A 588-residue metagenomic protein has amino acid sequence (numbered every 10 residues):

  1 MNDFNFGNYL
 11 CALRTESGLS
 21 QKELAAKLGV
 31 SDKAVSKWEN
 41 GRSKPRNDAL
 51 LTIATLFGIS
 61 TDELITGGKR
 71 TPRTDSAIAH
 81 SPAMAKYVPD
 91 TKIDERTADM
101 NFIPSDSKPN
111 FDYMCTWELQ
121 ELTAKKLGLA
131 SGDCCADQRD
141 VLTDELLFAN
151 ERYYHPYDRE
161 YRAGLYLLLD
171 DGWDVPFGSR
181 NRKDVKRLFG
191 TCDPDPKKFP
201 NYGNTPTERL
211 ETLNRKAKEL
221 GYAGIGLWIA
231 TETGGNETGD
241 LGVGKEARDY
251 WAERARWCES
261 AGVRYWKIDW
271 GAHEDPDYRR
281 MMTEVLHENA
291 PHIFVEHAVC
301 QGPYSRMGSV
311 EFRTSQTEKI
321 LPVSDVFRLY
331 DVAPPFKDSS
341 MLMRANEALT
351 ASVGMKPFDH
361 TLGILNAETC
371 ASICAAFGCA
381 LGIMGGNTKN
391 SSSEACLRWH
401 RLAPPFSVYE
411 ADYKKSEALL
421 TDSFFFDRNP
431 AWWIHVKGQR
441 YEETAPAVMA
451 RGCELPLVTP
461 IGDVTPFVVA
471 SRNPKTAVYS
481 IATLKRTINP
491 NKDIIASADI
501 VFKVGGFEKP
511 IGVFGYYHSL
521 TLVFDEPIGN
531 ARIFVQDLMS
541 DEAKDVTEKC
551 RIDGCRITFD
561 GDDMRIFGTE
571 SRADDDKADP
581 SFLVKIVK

Functional and structural regions predicted by a protein language model:
M1-E16: A short, Lys/Arg-rich alpha-helix, primarily the initiator
G18-K37, T52: Short alpha-helical DNA-recognition segment
L28-K44, T66-K69: Recognition helix of helix-turn-helix/homeodomain-like DNA-binding domains that insert into the DNA major groove
D48-E63: DNA major-groove recognition helix of helix-turn-helix/homeodomain DNA-binding modules
G67-P82: Short, charged recognition helix plus adjacent turn of helix-turn-helix-like nucleic-acid-binding domains
M114, L119-P276: Aromatic-lined carbohydrate-binding/catalytic grooves of carbohydrate-active enzymes
M114-C115, A124-G132, D275-G554, F559 (+1 more regions): Active-site-proximal substrate-binding groove within the catalytic cores of carbohydrate-active enzymes
